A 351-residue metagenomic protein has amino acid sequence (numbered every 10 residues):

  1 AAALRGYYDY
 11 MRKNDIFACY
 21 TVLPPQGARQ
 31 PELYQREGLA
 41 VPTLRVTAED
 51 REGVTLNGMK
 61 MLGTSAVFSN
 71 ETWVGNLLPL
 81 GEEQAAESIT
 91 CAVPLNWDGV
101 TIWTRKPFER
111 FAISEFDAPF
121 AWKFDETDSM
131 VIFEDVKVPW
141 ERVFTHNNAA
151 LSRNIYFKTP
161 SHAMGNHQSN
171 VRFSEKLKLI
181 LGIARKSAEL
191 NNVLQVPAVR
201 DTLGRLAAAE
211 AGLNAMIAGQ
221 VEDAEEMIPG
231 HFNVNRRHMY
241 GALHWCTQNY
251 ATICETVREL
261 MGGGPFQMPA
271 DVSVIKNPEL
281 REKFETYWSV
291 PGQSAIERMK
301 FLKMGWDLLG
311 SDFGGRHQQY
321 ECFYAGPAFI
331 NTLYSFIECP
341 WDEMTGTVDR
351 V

Functional and structural regions predicted by a protein language model:
A1-Q26: Low-complexity, highly charged intrinsically disordered N-terminal segments that act as targeting/localization
G6, Y10-K13, R205-M216, W245-T252: Alpha-helical scaffold segments in carbohydrate-active enzymes
L23, E189, A215-E222, A251-R258 (+1 more regions): Charged/polar positions within long, soluble alpha-helices
P25-S169, F336-R350: FAD-binding core of flavoproteins
Q168-E226: Extended amphipathic alpha-helical segments enriched in small hydrophobics
P197-G204, N233-G241: Short, charged, amphipathic alpha-helical segments
Q220-P229, Q267, D271-V274: Active/binding-pocket-proximal capping segment
R237-V351: Alpha-helix capping/hinge segments and adjacent helical runs
